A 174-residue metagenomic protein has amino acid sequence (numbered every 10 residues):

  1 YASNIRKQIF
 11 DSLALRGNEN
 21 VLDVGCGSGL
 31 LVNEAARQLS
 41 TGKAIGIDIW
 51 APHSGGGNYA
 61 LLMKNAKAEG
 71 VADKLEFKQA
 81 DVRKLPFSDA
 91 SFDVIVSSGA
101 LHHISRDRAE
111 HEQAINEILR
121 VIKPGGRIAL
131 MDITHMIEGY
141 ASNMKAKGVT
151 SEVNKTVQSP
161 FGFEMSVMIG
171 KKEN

Functional and structural regions predicted by a protein language model:
N18-G27, I45: Conserved class I S-adenosyl-L-methionine
S28-S40: Conserved SAM-binding loop of SAM-dependent methyltransferases across substrates and taxa, primarily the Class I
L39, I104-S105, I122-P124: Helix-to-beta-strand junctions that scaffold the AdoMet/dcAdoMet cofactor pocket in Class I SAM-dependent enzymes
G70-V82: Conserved SAM-binding strand-loop segment of SAM-dependent methyltransferases
A80-I95: A short acidic, Gly/Pro-enriched loop at the edge of an enzyme's catalytic core that lines a small-molecule cofactor
E110-P124: A short glycine-rich, Lys/Arg-flanked "PGG" loop and its adjoining helix->strand segment in the class I
G125-D132: Conserved beta-strand signature within the Rossmann-like core of class I S-adenosyl-L-methionine
K147-N174: Core SAM-dependent methyltransferase catalytic element
